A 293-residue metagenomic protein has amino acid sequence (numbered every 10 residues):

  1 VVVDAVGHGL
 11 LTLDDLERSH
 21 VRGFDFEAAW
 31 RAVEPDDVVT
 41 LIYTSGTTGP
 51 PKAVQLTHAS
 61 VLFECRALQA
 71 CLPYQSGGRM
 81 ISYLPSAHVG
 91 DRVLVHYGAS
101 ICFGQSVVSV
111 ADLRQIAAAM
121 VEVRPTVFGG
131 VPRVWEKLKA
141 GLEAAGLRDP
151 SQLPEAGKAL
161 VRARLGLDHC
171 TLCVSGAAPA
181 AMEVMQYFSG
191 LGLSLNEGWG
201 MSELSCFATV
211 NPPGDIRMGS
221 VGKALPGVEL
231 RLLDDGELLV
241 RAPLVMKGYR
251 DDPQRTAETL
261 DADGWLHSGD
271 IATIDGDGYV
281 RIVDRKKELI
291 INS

Functional and structural regions predicted by a protein language model:
V1-P35, L142-R164: ANL superfamily adenylate-forming
V2-H8, N196-S202, G222: Beta-strand->loop->alpha-helix junctions that form or flank phosphate-binding loops in nucleotide-handling enzymes
V21-Y43, P50, P73-R79: Conserved pre-ATP/AMP-binding loop-to-beta segment of ANL
V38, T44-T47, M80, P85 (+3 more regions): Conserved S/T- and glycine-rich ATP-binding loop of Class I adenylate-forming
V39-F63: Conserved AMP-binding A3 loop
L62-R79, S86-L160, S194: Conserved AMP-binding/adenylation subdomain of ANL enzymes
T126-G129, L138-I216, E229: Gly/Ser/Thr-rich phosphate-binding loop
A224-N292: Conserved ATP-binding/catalytic segment of the ANL
